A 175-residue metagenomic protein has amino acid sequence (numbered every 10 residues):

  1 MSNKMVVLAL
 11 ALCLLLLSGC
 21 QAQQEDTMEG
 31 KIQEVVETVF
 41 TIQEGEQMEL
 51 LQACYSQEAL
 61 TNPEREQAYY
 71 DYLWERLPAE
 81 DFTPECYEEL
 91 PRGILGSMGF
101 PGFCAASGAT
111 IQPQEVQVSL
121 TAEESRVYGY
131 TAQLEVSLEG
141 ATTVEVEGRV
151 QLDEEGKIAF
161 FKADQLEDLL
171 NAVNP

Functional and structural regions predicted by a protein language model:
M1-L12: Positively charged n-region of N-terminal signal peptides that target proteins for export
C13-L14, E123: Residue-level signal for mature regions of secreted extracellular proteins and peptides
L16-G19: C-terminal motif of bacterial Sec signal peptides marking the signal peptidase cleavage site
Q21-Q23: Bacterial signal peptide processing site
E25-A105: Core segments of small alpha/beta cavity-forming domains
C86-G93, Q133-E135, G140, G148: Acidic/histidine-enriched, beta-strand-rich ligand/metal-binding domains
G99-E139: Surface-exposed, charged secondary-structure patches
A141-P175: Short beta-strand edge/turn micro-motifs at domain boundaries
